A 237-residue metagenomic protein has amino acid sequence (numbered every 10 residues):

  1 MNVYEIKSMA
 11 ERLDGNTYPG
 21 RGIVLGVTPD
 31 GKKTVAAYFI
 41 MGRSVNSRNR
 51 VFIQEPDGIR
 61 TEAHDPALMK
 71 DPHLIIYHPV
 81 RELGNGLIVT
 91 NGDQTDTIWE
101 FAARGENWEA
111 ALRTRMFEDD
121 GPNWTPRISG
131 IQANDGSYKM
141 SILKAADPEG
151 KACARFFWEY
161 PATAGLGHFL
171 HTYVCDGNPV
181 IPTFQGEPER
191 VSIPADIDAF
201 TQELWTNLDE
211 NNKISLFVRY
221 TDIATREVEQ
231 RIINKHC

Functional and structural regions predicted by a protein language model:
M1-C237: Conserved short alpha-helical segments that host acidic/polar catalytic motifs at enzyme active sites
